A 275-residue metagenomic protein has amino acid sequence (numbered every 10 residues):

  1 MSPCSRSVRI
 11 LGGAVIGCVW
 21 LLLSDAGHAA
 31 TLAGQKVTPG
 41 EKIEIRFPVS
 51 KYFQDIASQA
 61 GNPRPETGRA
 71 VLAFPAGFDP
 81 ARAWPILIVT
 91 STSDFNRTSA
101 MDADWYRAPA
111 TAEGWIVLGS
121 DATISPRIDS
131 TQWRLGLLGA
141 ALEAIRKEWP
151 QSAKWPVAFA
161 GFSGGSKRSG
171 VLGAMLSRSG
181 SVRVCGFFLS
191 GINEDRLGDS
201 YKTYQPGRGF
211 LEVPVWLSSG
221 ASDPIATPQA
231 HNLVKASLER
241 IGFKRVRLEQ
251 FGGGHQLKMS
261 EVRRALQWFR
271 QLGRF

Functional and structural regions predicted by a protein language model:
G12-L23: Bacterial N-terminal signal peptides
G27-W84, L176, L233-A236, V246 (+1 more regions): A domain-start/cap signature at the N-terminus of enzymes
A76-A83, D129-G164, S177-R178: Gly/Ser-rich "nucleophile elbow"/oxyanion-hole loop immediately N-terminal to the catalytic nucleophile in hydrolases
I86, T92-A140: Active-site machinery of serine-nucleophile hydrolases
T90-D94, R146, F162, S169 (+5 more regions): Cell-envelope and extracellular/periplasmic
W155-G209: Primarily recognizes the serine-hydrolase "nucleophile elbow" in alpha/beta-hydrolase and SGNH/GDSL folds
G186, G191-V262: The feature captures the conserved acid-bearing segment of alpha/beta-hydrolase catalytic domains
V262-F275: Catalytic active-site module of serine/aspartate enzymes centered on a nucleophile-bearing elbow/loop
